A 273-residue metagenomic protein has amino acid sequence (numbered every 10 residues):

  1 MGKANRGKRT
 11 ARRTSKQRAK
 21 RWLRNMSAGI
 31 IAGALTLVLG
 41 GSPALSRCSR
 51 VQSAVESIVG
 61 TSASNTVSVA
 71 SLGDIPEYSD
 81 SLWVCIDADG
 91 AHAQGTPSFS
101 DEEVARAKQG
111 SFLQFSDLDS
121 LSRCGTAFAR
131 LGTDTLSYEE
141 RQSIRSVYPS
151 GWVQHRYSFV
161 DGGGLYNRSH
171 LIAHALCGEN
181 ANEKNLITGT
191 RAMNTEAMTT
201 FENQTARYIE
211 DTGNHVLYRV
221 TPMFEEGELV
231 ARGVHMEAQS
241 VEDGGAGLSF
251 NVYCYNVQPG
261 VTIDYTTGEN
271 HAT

Functional and structural regions predicted by a protein language model:
M1-L23: N-terminal Lys/Arg-rich, disordered targeting/topogenic segments
Q17-A28, S53-E56, G60: Short hydrophobic helices that act as membrane-entry/anchoring signals
S27-P43: Hydrophobic membrane-insertion alpha-helices, especially the h-region of bacterial N-terminal signal peptides
G40-T61: Sec-dependent signal peptide cleavage junction
E56-S116: N-terminal module-boundary/linker segments of secreted carbohydrate-active enzymes
F99-T273: Domain-level detector of nuclease and nuclease-like folds in predominantly extracellular/periplasmic contexts
